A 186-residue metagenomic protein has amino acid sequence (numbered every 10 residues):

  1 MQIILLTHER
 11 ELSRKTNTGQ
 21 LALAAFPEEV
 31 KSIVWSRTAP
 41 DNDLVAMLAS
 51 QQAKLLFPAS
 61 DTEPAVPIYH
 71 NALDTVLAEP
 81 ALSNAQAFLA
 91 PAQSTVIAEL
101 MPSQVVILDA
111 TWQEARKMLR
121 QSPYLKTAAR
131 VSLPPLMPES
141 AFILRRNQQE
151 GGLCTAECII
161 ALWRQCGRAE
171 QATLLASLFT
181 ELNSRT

Functional and structural regions predicted by a protein language model:
M1-Q2, E99: Glycine-rich, often proline-containing surface loops adjacent to acidic residues and nearby aromatics that form
Q2-L21, A25: N-terminal beta1-alpha1 ligand-phosphate binding loop
L5, L55, I107, V131-S132: A structural signal for short, well-ordered beta-strand segments and their strand-loop junctions that often border
R10-E11, R37, S60-T62, L133-P138: Short, acidic/turn-prone active-site loops that include or flank metal/cofactor- and phosphate-binding residues
S13-N17, A110-E114, C154: Short, well-structured alpha-helical interface segments that form or flank functional binding sites
K15-T16, N42-D43, P138-L144: Short, charged, surface-exposed secondary-structure boundary motifs
P27-R116, R120: S-adenosyl-L-methionine/SAH cofactor-binding core of RNA-modifying enzymes
Q104-V105, Q113-T186: C-terminal folded domains that constitute the principal catalytic or ligand-binding module of multi-domain proteins
